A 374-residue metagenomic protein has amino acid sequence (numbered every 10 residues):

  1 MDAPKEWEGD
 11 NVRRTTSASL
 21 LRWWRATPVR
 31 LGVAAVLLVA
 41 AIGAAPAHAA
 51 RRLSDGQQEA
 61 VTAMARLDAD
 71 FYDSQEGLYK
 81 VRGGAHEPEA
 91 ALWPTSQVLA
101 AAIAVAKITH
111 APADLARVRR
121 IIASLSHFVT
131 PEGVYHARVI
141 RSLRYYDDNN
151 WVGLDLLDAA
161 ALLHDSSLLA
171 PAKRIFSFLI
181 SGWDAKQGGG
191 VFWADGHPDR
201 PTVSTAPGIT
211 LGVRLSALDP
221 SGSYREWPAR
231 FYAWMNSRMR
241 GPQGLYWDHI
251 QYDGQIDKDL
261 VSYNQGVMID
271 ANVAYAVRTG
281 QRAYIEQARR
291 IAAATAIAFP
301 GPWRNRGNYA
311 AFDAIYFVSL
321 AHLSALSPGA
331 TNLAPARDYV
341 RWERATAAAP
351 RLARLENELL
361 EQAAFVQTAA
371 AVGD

Functional and structural regions predicted by a protein language model:
M1-R25: N-terminal secretory signal peptides that target proteins for export/translocation
G32-A41: Bacterial N-terminal signal peptides
A47-A49: Boundary at the C-terminal end of the N-terminal hydrophobic targeting segment
R51-A101, V105-D147, W151, R200 (+3 more regions): CBM-like carbohydrate-recognition segments
A106, A160, S216-P220, A276 (+3 more regions): Short coil/turn linking the two alpha-helices of tandem helical-hairpin repeats
L115-L218, R225-E226: Extended ligand-binding groove/face enriched in aromatic
D195, T205-G208, G212-S216, S223-N272: Active-site cradle of extracellular carbohydrate-active enzymes
N264-T279, Y284, A288, A294-A296: Oxyanion-binding "anion nests"
